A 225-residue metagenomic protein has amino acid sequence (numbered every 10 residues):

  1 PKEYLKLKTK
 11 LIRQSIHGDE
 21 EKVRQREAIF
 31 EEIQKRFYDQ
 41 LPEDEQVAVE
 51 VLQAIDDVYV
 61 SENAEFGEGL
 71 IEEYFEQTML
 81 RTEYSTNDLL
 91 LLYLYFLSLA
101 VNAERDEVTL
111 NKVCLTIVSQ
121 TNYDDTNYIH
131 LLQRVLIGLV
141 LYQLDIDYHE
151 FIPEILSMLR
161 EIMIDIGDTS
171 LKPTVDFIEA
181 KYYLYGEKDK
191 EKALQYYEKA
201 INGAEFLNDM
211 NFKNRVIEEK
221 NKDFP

Functional and structural regions predicted by a protein language model:
P1-K6, L80: Long, contiguous interaction/recruitment modules in multidomain scaffold/adaptor proteins
E3, E45, Y84-L90, N127-R134 (+4 more regions): Structural signature of alpha-solenoid helical repeat junctions
Y4-S15, E21: Intrinsically disordered, low-complexity basic tails/linkers immediately adjacent to helix-turn-helix/homeobox/MYB/SANT
T9-R13, E45-D56, L92-L97, R134-Y142 (+3 more regions): "A position-specific structural signal for the A-helix of alpha-solenoid helical repeats
S15-Q34, V58-E76, A103-I117, I146-M158 (+1 more regions): Helix-turn-helix repeat elements of alpha-solenoid scaffolds
E32-Q46, Y74-L89, V118-I129, M163-T169: Flexible helix-coil transition and linker loops at the boundaries of alpha-helical arrays
L92-P173, Y182-Y185: Alpha-helical adaptor scaffolds
L156-P225: Long, low-complexity regulatory tails in eukaryotic proteins
